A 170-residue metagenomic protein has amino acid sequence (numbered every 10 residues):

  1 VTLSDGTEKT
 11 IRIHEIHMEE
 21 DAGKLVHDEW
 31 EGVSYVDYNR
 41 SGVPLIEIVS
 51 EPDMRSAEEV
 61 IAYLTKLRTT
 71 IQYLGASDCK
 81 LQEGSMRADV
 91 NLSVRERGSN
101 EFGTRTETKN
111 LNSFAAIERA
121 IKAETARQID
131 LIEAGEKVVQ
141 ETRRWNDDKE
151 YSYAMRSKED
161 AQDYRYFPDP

Functional and structural regions predicted by a protein language model:
V1-P170: Basic, nucleic-acid-interacting segments
